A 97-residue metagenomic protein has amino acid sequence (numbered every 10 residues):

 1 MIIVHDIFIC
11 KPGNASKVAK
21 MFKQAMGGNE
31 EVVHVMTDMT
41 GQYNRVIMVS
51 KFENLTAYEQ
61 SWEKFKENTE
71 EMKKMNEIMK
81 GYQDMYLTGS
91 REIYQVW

Functional and structural regions predicted by a protein language model:
M1-K74, I78-W97: Short S/T/G/P-rich N-terminal loop/turn motif that feeds into the first structured element of a domain
